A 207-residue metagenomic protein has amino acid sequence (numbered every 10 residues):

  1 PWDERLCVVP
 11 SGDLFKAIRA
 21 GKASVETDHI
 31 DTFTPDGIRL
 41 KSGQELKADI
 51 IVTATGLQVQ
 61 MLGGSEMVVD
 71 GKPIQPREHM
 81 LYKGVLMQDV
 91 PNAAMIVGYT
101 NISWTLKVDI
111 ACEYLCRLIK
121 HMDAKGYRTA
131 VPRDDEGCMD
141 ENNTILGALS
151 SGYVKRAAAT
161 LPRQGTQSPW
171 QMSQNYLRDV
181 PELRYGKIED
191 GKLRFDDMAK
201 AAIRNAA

Functional and structural regions predicted by a protein language model:
D3, C7, D13, A17-K41: A conserved short coil-to-beta-strand element within the FAD-binding core of flavoproteins
V9-D13, V25, F33, L46 (+3 more regions): Generic recognition of stable, solvent-exposed alpha-helical segments in well-folded globular domains
S24-E26, V52, A94: Hydrophobic/aromatic beta-strand patches that form the interior of the parallel beta-sheet core in alpha/beta enzyme
R39-I50, A54: Core beta-strand elements of the Rossmann-like FAD/NAD(P) dinucleotide-binding domain in flavoenzyme oxidoreductases
T53-D70, N92: Flavin (primarily FAD) binding-site architecture
P76-Y82: Alpha-helical scaffolding within the catalytic cores of extracellular/periplasmic polymer-degrading hydrolases
L81, N92-A207: C-terminal, flexible cofactor-proximal segment of oxidoreductases
K83-D89: Short glycine/proline-enriched loop/turn "hinge" motifs that connect secondary-structure elements and lie
